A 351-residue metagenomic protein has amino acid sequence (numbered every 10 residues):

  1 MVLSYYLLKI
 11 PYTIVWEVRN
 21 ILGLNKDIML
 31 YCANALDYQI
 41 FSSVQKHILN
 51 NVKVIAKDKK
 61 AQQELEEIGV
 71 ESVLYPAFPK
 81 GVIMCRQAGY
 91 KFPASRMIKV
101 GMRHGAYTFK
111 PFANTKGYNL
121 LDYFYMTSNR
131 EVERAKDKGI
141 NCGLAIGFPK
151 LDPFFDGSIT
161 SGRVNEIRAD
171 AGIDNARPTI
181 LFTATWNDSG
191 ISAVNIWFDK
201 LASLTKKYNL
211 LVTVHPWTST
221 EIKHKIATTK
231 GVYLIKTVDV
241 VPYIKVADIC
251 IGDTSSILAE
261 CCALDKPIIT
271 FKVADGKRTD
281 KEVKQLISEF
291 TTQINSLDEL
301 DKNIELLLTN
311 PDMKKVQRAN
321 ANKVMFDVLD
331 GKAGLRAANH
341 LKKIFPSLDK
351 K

Functional and structural regions predicted by a protein language model:
M1-N25, K350-K351: Non-catalytic membrane-proximal stalk/linker segments that position and tether the catalytic domains
V2-I14, L120-S192, P216, T309 (+1 more regions): A nucleotide-sugar donor-handling region in carbohydrate enzymes
W16-S158, G190: Active-site and donor-binding regions of nucleotide-sugar-utilizing enzymes
L36-I48, L151-H224, T292, A319 (+1 more regions): Conserved catalytic-core segment of nucleotide-activated headgroup transferases in glycan assembly
S95-R103, T237-D280: A donor-sugar binding/catalytic signature common to diverse glycosyltransferases and related nucleotide-sugar
L121, C142-A145, A227-T229, S256-M325: Catalytic binding pocket for nucleotide-activated donors in carbohydrate/polymer assembly enzymes
T220-T237: Nucleotide-activated donor-binding/catalytic signature segment of Leloir-type glycosyltransferases, i.e., the conserved
L329-K351: C-terminal alpha-helical cap of glycosyltransferases
